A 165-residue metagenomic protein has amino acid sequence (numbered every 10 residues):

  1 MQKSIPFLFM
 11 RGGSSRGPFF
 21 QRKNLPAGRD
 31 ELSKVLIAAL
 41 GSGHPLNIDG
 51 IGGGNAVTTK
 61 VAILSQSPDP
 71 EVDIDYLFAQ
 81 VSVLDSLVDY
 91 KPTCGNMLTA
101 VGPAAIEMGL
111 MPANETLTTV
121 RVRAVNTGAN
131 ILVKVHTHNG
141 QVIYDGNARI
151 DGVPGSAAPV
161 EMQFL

Functional and structural regions predicted by a protein language model:
M1-L165: A glycine-rich beta-to-alpha transition motif near the start of alpha/beta enzyme domains, typified by
